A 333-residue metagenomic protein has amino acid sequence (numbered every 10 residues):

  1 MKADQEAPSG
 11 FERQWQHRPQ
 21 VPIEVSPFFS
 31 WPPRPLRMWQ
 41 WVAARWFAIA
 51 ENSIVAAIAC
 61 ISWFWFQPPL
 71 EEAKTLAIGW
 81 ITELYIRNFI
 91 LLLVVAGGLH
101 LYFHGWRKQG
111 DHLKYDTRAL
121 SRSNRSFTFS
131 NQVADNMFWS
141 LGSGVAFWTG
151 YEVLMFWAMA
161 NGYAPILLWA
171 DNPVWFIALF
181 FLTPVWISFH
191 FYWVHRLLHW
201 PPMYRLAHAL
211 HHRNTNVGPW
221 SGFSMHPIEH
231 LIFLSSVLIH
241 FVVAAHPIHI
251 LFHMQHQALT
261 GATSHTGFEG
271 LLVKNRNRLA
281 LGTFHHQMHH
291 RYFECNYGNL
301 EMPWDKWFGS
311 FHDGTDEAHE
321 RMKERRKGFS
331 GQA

Functional and structural regions predicted by a protein language model:
M1-W193, L197, N214-S235, G298-E301 (+1 more regions): Non-catalytic, topology-defining segments of multipass membrane proteins
I78, A178, V185, P202 (+4 more regions): Residue-level detector of transmembrane insertion/anchoring sites
V94, F191-V217, G222-P227, Q257 (+2 more regions): Histidine-centered catalytic micro-motifs
N172, M203, H249-I250: Short acidic/polar alpha-helix capping motifs at helix-coil junctions
H230-K323: C-terminal transmembrane module of eukaryotic multi-pass membrane proteins
